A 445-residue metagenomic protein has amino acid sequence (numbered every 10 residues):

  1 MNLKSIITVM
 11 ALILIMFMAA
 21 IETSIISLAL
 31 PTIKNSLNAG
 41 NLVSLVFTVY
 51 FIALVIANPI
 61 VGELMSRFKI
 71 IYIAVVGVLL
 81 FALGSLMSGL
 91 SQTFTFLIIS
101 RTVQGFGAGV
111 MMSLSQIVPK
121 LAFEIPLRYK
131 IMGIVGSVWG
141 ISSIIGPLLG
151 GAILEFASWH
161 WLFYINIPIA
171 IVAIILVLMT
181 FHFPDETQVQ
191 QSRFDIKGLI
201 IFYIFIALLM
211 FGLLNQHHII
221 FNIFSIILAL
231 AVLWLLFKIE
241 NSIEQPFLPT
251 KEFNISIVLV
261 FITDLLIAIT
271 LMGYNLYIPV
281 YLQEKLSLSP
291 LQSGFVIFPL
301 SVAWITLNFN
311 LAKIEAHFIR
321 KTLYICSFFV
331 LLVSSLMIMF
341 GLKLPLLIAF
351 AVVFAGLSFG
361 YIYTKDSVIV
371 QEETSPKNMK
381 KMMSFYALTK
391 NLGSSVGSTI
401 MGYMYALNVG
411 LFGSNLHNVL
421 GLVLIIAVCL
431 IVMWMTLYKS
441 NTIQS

Functional and structural regions predicted by a protein language model:
M1-K4, E186-Q188, T436-S445: Intrinsic disorder in cytosolic terminal tails and internal cytosolic loops of multi-pass membrane transporters
S5-I21, I26-L28, N38-N41, V46-V49 (+3 more regions): 12-transmembrane solute porter fold
A19, F47-Y50, L54, F81 (+9 more regions): Structural signature of transmembrane alpha-helices in multi-pass secondary transporters
L30-I33, V118-P119, I153, F181 (+7 more regions): Hydrophobic alpha-helical interface/terminus motif in multipass membrane transporters
V55, V75, A82-L83, F106 (+5 more regions): Small-residue-rich packing faces within the transmembrane alpha-helices of Major Facilitator Superfamily
V61-I196, F359, G402: Helix-loop-helix hairpins in multi-pass membrane proteins, especially solute transporters
E155-I167, L214-N222, Y403-I426: A membrane-interface helix-boundary motif in multi-pass transporters
A157-T263, T270, V296: Hydrophobic transmembrane-helix bundles of small-molecule transporters
